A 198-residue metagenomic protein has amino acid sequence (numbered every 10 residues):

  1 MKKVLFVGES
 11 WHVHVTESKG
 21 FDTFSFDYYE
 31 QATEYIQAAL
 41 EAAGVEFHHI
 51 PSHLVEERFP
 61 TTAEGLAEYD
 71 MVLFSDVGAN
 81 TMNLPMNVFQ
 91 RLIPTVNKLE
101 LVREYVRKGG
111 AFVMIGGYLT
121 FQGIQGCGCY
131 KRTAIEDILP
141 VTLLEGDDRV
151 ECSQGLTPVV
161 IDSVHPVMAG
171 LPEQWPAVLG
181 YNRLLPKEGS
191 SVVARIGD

Functional and structural regions predicted by a protein language model:
M1-V4, E46: Residues that mark the start of a beta-strand
K3-V7, W11, E64-Q125: Short alpha-beta junction capping motif
V4-F6, T23, A39: Intrinsically disordered, low-complexity, charge-biased terminal/linker regions in eukaryotic proteins
V7, I50-H53, R195: Conserved beta-strand termini and adjacent loop/short-helix elements that scaffold enzyme active sites in alpha/beta
H12-S18, A111-G197: An acidic, glycine-rich "communication" segment
H14-T33: Glycine- and acidic-residue-enriched helix-capping/strand-helix junction motifs
A32, I36-A39, H49, G65 (+3 more regions): Stable alpha-helical elements in mature extracytoplasmic
E41-E64: A short, well-structured beta->alpha microelement
